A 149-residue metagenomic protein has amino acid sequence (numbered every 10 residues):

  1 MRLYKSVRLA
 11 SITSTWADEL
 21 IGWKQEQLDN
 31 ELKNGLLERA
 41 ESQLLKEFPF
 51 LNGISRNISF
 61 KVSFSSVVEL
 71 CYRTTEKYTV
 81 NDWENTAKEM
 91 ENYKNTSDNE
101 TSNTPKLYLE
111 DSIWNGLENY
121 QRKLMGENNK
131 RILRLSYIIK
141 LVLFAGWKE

Functional and structural regions predicted by a protein language model:
M1-E47, S55, A87-Q121, M125: Short Lys/Arg-rich basic patches
N30-T86, E127-E149: Short, basic amphipathic alpha-helical segments that act as recognition/interaction helices in nucleic-acid-binding
